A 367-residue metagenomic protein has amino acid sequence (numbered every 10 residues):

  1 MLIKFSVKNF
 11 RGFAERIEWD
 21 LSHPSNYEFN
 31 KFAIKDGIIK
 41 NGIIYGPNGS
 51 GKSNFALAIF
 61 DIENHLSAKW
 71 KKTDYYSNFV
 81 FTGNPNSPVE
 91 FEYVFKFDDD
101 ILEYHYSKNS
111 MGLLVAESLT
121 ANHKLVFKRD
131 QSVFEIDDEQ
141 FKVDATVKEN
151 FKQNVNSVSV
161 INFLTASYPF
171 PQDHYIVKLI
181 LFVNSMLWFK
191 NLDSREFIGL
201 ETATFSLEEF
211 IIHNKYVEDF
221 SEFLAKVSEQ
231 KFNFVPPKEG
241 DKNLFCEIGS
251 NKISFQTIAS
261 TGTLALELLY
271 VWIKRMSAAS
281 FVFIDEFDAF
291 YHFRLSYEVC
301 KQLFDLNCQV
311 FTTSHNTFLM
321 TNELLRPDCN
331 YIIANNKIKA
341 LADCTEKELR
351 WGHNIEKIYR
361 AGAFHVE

Functional and structural regions predicted by a protein language model:
M1-F60: Pre-Walker A-like glycine/lysine-rich segment at the N-terminus of P-loop NTPase domains
M1-K4, Y297-E367: C-terminal lobe/lid and adjacent interdomain/linker elements of RecA-like ASCE P-loop ATPase modules
K4-K8, E18-D20, S67-L264, L268-W272 (+1 more regions): Phosphate-coordinating catalytic segments in nucleotide- and nucleic-acid-processing enzymes
A58-E63, M320: DNA major-groove recognition helices of helix-turn-helix
D61-T73, S277-A278, D305-N307: Post-Walker A helix-loop "phosphate-sensing" segment adjacent to the P-loop in P-loop NTPases
W272-S280: Short basic/glycine-enriched coil/helix segment immediately N-terminal to the Walker B
D285-F287: Walker B catalytic acidic pair
A289-F293: Conserved D-loop-proximal element of ABC-family nucleotide-binding domains
